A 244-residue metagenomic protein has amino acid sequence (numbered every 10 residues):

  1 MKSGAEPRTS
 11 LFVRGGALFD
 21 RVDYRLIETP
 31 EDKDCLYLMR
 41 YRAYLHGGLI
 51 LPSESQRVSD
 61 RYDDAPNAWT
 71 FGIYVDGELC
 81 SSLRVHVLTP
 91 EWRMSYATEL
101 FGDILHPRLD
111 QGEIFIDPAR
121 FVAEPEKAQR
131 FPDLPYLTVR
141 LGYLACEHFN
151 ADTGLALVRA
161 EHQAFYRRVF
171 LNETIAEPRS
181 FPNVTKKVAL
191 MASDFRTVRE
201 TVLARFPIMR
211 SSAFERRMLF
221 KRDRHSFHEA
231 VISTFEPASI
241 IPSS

Functional and structural regions predicted by a protein language model:
M1-F19, E236-S244: Short acidic N-proximal helix/loop "leader" segments that mark the beginning of a domain or an inter-domain linker
S10-D60, T70-Y74, L79: Short amphipathic alpha-helix that is part of the acyltransferase structural core
Q56-D64, E161-A164: Beta-rich nucleic-acid/ligand-interaction surfaces
D60-A65, F181-T185: A short beta-turn/loop motif at secondary-structure boundaries
R61-F71, W92-R93: A short helix-loop-beta-strand connector motif used in the catalytic cores of GNAT acetyltransferases and, in some
V75-P107: Short, His- and charge-rich active-site/binding loops that engage polyanionic ligands
S95-S193, T197: Acyl-donor binding region in acyl/amide transferases
V184-S244: Charge-rich, low-complexity intrinsically disordered segments
